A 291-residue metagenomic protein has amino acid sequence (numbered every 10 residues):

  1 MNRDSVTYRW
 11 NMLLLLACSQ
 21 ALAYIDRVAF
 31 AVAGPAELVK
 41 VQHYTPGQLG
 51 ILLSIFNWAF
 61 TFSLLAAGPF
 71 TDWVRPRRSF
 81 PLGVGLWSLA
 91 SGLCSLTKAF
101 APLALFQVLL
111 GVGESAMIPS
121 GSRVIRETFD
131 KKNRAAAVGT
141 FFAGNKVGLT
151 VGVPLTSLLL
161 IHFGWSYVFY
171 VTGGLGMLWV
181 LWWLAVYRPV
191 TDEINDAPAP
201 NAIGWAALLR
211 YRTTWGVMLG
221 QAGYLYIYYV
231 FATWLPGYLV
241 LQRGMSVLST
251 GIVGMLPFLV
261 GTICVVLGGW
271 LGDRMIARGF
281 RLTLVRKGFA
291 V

Functional and structural regions predicted by a protein language model:
N2-S5, V190-M218, Q242: Juxtamembrane intracellular "pre-TM" segments in multi-pass secondary transporters
N11-P46, F231-P236: Extracytoplasmic
V28, N57-L65, S115, L149-T150 (+2 more regions): Residue-level signature of mid-helix packing/kink "hotspots" within the transmembrane helices of 12-pass Major
F30-V32, R212-V266: Extracytoplasmic gate region of multi-pass secondary transporters
H43, R75, L96-P102, G113 (+2 more regions): Helix-breaking motifs and short loop linkers at transmembrane-helix boundaries and internal kinks in secondary membrane
F62-A101: Conserved MFS/SLC helix-loop-helix module at the cytosolic interface between two early adjacent transmembrane helices
F106-N145: Cytoplasmic helix-loop-helix junction between adjacent transmembrane helices in 12-TM secondary transporters
F141-A185: Helix-loop-helix hairpin linking two adjacent transmembrane segments in secondary transporters
